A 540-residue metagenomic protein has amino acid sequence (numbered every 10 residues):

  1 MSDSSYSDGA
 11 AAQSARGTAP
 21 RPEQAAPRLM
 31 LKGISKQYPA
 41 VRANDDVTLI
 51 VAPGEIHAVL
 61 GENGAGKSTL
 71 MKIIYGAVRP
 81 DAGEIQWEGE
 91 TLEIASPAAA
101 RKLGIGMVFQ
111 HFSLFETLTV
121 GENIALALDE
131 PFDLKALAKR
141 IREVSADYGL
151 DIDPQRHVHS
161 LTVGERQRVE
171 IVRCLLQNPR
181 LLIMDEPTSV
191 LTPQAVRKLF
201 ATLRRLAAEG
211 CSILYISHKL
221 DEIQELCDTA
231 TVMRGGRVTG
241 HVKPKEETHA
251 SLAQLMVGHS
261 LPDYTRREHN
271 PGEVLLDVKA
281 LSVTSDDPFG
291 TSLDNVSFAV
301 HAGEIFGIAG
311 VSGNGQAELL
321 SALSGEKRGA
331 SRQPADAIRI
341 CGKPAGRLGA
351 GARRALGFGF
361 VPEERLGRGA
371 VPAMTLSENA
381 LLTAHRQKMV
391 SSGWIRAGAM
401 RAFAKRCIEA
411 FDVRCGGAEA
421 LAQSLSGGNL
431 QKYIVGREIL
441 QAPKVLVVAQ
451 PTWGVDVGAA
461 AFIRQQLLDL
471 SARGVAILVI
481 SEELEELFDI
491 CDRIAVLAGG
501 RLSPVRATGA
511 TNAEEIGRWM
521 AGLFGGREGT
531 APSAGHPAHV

Functional and structural regions predicted by a protein language model:
S2-V540: Glycine-rich phosphate-binding loops of nucleotide-dependent enzymes
